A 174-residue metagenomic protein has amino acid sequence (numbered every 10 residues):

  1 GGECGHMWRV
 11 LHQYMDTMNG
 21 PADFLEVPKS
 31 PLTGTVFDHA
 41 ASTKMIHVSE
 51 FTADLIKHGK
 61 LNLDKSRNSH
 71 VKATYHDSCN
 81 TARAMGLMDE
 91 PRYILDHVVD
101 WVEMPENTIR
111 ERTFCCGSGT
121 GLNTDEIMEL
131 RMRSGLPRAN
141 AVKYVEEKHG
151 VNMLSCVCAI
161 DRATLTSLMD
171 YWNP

Functional and structural regions predicted by a protein language model:
G1-P174: Iron-sulfur cluster-binding electron-transfer modules in prokaryotic oxidoreductases
